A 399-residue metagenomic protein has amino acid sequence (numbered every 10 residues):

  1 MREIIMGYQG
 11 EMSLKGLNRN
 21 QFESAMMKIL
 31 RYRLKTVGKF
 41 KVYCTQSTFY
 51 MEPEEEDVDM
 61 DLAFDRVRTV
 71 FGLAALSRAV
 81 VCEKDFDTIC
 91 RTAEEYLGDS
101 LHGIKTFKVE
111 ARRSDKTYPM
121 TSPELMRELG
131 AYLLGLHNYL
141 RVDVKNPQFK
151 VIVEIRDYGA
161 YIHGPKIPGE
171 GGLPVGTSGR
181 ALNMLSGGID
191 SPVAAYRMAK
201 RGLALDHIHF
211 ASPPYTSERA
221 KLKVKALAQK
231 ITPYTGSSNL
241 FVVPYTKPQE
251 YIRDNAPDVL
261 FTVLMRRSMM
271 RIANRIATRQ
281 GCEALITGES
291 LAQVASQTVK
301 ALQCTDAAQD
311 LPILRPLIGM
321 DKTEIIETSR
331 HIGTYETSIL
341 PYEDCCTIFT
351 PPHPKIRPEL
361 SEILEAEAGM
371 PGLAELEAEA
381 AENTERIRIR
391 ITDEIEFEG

Functional and structural regions predicted by a protein language model:
M1-L182, A195-S238, A307, K355-L360 (+2 more regions): RNA-binding accessory domains that recognize and position tRNA/RNA substrates
A131-L133, K166, G171-S178, Y245 (+5 more regions): Active-site adenylate/phosphate-handling loop in enzymes that bind or generate adenylated species
N183, H207-H209, V242, T287 (+1 more regions): Structural beta-sheet core signal
I189-D190: Hydrophobic/small residue at the entry helix of a nucleotide-binding pocket
A228-D254, D344: A conserved beta-strand->alpha-helix junction
Q293, P341-F349: Small/polar glycine-rich anion-binding or flexible loop at a beta-alpha turn
G333-P341: A short alpha-helix-loop-beta-strand transition element characteristic of N-terminal alpha/beta dinucleotide-binding
